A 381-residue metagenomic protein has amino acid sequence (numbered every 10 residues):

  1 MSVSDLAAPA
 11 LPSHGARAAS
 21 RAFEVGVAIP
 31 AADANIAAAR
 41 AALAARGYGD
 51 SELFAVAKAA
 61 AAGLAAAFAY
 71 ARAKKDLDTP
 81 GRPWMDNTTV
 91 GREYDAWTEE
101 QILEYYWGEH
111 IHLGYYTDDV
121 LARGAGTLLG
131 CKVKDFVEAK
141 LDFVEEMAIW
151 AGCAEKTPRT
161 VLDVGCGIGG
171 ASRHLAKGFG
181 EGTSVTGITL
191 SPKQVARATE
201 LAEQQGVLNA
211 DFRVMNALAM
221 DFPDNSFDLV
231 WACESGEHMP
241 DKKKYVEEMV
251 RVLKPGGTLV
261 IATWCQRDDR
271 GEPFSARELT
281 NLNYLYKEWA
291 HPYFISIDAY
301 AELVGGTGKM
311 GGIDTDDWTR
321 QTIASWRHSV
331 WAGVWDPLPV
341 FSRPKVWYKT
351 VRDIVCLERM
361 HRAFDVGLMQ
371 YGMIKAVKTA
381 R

Functional and structural regions predicted by a protein language model:
I36-Y106: N-terminal auxiliary segments of SAM/dcSAM-dependent transferases
Y115-T127, V137-P158: Conserved alpha-helix/loop element of class I SAM-dependent methyltransferases that forms part of the SAM/SAH-binding
T160-L162, I168-A219: Class I SAM-dependent methyltransferase SAM/SAH-binding core
L218-V230: A short acidic, Gly/Pro-enriched loop at the edge of an enzyme's catalytic core that lines a small-molecule cofactor
D228-D241: A short SAM/SAH-binding and catalytic strip from SAM-dependent methyltransferases
K243-T258: A short glycine-rich, Lys/Arg-flanked "PGG" loop and its adjoining helix->strand segment in the class I
E272-Y371, V377-A380: Substrate-binding/catalytic lobe of Class I Rossmann-like enzymes that use SAM or dcSAM, i.e., the mid-to-C-terminal
